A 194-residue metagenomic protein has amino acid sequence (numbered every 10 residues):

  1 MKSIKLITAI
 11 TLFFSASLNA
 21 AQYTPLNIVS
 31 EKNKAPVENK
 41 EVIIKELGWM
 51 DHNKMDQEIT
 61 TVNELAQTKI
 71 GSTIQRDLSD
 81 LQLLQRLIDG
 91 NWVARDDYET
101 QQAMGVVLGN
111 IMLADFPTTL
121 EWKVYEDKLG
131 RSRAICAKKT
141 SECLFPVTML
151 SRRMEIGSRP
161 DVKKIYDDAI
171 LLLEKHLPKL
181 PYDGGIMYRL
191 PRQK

Functional and structural regions predicted by a protein language model:
K2-A9: Sec-dependent signal peptide recognition, specifically the positively charged N-region followed immediately by
L12-A16: Hydrophobic core
L18-Q22: Boundary at the C-terminal end of the N-terminal hydrophobic targeting segment
I28-E99: N-terminal low-complexity, intrinsically disordered segments
Q102-E155: Amphipathic protein-protein interaction modules
S132-K194: A recognition module on extended beta-rich or small alphabeta surfaces enriched in W/G with H and D/E
